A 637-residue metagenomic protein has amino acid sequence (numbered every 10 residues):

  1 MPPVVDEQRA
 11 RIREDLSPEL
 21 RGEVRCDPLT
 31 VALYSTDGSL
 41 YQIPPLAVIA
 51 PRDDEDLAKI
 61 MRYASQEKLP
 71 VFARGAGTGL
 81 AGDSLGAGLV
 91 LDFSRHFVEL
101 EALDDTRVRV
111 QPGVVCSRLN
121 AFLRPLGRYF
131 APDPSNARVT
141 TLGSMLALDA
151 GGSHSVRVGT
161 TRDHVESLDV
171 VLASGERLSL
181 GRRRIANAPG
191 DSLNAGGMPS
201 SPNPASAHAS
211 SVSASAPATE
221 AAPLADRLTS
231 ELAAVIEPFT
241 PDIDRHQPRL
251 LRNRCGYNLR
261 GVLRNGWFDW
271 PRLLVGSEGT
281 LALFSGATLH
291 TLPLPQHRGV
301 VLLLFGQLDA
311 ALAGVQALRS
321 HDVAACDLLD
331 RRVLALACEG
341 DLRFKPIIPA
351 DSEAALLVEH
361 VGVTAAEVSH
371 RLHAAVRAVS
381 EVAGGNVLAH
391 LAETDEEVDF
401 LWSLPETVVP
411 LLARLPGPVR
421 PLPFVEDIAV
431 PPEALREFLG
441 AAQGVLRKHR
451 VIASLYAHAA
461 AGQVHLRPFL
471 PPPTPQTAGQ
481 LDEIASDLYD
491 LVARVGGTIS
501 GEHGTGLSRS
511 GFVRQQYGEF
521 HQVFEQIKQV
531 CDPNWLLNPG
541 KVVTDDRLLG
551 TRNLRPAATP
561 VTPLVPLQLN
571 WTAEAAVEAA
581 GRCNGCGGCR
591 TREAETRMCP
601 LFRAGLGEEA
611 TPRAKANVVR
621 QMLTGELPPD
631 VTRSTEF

Functional and structural regions predicted by a protein language model:
M1-Q66, A76-T106, S135, V158 (+6 more regions): N-terminal flexible segment immediately upstream of the FAD-binding catalytic core in FAD-dependent oxidoreductases
P3, E23-D27, R74, A131-P134 (+7 more regions): Flexible, glycine/charged-enriched surface loops at secondary-structure junctions
I12, L16, A64, G314-L318 (+2 more regions): Short amphipathic alpha-helices in soluble, non-transmembrane regions that often serve as interface/regulatory elements
T30-L33, L80-G82, N136-G143, L251-V262 (+8 more regions): A glycine-rich phosphate-binding loop feature that marks nucleotide/adenosyl-phosphate handling sites
V71-A73, L80-A81, V301, A311 (+9 more regions): Extended, hydrophobic alpha-helical segments in both membrane/secreted and soluble proteins
E99-L103, V108-N203, A209, S213-V315 (+3 more regions): FAD-binding subdomain of flavoenzyme oxidoreductases
A287-L289, H321-V419, A457, A604-V619 (+1 more regions): Terminal amphipathic helices with adjacent charged low-complexity linkers/tails
R555-C586, R590-F637: Ferredoxin-type iron-sulfur electron-transfer modules in oxidoreductases and energy-metabolism complexes
